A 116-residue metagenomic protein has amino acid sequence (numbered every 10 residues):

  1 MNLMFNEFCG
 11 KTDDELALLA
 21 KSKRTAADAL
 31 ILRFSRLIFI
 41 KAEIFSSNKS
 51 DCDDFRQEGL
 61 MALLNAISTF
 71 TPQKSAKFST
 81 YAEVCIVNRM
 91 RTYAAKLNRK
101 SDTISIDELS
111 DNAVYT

Functional and structural regions predicted by a protein language model:
M1-R99: Alpha-helical promoter-recognition and RNA polymerase-docking modules of transcription initiation factors, dominated by
R91-T116: Charged, low-cysteine interdomain linkers and short loop/connector segments that bridge structured helical modules
